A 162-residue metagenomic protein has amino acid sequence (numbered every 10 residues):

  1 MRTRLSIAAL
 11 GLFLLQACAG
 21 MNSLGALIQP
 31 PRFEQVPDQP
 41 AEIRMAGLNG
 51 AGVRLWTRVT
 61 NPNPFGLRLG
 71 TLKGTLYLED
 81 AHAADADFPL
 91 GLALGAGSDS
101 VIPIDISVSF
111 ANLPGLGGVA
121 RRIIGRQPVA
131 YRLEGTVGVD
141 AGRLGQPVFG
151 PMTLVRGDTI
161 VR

Functional and structural regions predicted by a protein language model:
M1-I7: Bacterial N-terminal signal peptides that target proteins for export
L12-V36: Bacterial Sec signal peptide processing site at the extreme N-terminus
A26, A46-A51, P64-L67, A81-A83 (+4 more regions): Edge/loop elements at the starts and ends of beta-strands within beta-rich repeat scaffolds
V36-T75, V139-A141, F149: Post-signal-peptide N-terminal segment of Sec-exported extracytoplasmic proteins
A51-L55, L72, S100, Y131 (+1 more regions): Hydrophobic core residues within well-ordered beta-strands of beta-rich domains
D80-G115: Intrinsically disordered, low-complexity Pro/Gly/Ser/Thr-rich segments with frequent PxxP/GP/PP motifs and embedded
F110-V161: Terminal connector regions
